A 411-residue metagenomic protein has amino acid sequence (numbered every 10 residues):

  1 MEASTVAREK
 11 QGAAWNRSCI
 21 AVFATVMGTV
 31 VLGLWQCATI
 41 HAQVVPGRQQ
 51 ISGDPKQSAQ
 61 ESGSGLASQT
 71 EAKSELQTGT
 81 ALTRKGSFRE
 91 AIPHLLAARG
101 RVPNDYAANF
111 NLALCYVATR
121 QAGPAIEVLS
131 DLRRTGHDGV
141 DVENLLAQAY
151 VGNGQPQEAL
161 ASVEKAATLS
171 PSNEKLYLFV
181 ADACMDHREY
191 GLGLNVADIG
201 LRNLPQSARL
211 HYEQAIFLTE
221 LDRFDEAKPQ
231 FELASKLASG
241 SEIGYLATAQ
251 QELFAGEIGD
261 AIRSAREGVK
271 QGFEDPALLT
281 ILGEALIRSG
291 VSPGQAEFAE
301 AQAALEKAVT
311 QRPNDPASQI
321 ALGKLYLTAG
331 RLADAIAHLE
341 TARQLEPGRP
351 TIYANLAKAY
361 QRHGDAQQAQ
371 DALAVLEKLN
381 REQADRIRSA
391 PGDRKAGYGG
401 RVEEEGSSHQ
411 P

Functional and structural regions predicted by a protein language model:
P46-Q57, G63, N355-P411: Terminal, low-structured helical/coil segments at or just beyond the last alpha-helical repeat
T70-R101, D182: Alpha-helical segment of the N-proximal tetratricopeptide repeat
K85-H94, A118-D131, G152-K165, D186-I199 (+5 more regions): Structural signature of tandem alpha-helical TPR/SEL1-like repeats, specifically the intra-repeat loop/turn
R101, R134-G136, L169, N203-L204 (+5 more regions): Structural marker of alpha-solenoid helical repeat scaffolds
